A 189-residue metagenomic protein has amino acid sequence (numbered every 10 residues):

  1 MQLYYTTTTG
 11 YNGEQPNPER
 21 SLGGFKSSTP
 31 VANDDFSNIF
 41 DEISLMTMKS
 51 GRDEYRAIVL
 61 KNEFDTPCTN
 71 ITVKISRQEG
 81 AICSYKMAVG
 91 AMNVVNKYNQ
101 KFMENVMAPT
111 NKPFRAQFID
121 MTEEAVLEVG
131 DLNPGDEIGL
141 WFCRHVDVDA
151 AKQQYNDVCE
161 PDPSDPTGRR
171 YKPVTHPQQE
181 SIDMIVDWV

Functional and structural regions predicted by a protein language model:
M1-V189: Long, small/polar-residue-biased beta-strand-and-loop interaction regions
